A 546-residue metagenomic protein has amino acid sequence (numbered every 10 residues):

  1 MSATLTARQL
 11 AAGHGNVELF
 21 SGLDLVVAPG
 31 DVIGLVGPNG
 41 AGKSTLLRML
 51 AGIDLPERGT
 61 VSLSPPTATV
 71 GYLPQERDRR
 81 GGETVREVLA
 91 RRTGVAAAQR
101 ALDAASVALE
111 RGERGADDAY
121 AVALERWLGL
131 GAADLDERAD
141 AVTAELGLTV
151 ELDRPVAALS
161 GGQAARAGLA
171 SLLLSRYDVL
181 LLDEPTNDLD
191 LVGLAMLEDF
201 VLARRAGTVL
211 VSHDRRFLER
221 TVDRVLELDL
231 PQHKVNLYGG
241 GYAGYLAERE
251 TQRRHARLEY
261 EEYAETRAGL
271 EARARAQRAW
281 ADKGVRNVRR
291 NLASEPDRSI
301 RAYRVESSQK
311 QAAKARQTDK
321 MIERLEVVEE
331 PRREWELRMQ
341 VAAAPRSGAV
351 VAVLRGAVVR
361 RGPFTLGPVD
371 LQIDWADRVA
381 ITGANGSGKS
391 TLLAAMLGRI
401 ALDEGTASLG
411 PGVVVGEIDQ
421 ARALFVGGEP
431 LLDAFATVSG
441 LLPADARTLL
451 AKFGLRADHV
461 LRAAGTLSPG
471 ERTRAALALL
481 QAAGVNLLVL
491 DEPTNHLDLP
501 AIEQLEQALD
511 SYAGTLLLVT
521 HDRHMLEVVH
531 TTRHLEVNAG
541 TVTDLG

Functional and structural regions predicted by a protein language model:
M1-L258, A342-G546: ABC ATP-binding cassette signature C-motif
G115-A141, L258-F364: Flexible nucleotide-interacting loop at or near the entrance of a catalytic core
